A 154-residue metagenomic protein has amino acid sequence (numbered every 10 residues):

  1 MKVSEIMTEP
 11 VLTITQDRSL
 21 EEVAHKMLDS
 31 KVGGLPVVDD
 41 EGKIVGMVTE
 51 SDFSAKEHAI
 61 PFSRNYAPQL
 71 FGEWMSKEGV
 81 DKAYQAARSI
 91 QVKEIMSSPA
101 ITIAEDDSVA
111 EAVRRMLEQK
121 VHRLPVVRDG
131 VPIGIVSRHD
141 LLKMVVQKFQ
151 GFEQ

Functional and structural regions predicted by a protein language model:
M1-K26, V32, V37-D40, I44-V45 (+4 more regions): Bateman/CBS regulatory modules and CBS-like beta-alpha motifs in cytosolic regions of diverse proteins
S30-K31, K120: Short, basic and Ser/Thr-rich N-terminal targeting/leader segments
D40, S51, D106, H139 (+1 more regions): Fold-independent oxyanion-binding glycine-rich loops and adjacent beta-strand/coil segments at enzyme active sites
G46-T49, S54, G134-L141: Short hydrophobic beta-strand motif reused across regulatory alpha/beta modules
S54-Q69, L142-Q154: A short, polar/charged loop-to-alpha-helix boundary motif
Q119, R123, R138-F149: Gly/Ser-rich helix-loop-strand patches that form or flank binding pockets for ribonucleotide-derived cofactors
